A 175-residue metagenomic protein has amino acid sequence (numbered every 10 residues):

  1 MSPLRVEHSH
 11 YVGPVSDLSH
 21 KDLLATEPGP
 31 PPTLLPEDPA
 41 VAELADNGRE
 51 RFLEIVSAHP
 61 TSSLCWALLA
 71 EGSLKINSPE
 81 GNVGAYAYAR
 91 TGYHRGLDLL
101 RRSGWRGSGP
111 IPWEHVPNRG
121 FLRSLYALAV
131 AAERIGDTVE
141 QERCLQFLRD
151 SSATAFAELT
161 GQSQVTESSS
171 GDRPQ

Functional and structural regions predicted by a protein language model:
S2-S103, E133-Q175: N-terminal alpha-helical interaction modules that lie
D46-R49, R119-R123: Amphipathic alpha-helical repeat elements characteristic of tetratricopeptide repeat
E54-A58, P112-P117: Solvent-exposed loop and edge beta-strand segments that line ligand/cofactor-binding and catalytic clefts
S63, H115-L122: Start-of-helix signal in alpha-solenoid helical-repeat scaffolds, especially tetratricopeptide repeats
L100-H115: Acidic, Ser/Thr- and Gly/Pro-rich intrinsically disordered linkers and low-complexity segments that flank or connect
G120-Y126, R134-T138: Acyl-donor binding region in acyl/amide transferases
